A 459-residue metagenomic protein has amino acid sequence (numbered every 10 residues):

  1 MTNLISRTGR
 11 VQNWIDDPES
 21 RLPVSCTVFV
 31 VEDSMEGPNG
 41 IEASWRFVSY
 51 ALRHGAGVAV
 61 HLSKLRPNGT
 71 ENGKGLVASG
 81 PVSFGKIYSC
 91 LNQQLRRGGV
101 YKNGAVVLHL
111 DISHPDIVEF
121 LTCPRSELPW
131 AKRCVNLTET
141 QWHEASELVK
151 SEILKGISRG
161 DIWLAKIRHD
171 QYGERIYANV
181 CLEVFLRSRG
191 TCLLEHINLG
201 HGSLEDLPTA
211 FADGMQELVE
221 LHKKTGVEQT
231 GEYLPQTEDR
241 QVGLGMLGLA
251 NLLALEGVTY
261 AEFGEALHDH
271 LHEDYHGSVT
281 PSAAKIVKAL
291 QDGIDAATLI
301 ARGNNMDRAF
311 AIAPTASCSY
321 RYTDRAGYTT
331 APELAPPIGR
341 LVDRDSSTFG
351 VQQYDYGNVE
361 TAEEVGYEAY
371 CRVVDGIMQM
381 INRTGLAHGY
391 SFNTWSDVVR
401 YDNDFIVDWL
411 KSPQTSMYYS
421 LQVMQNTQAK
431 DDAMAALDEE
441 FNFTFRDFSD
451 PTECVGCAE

Functional and structural regions predicted by a protein language model:
M1-E459: Long, C-terminal-biased catalytic regions of enzyme "large/alpha" subunits
